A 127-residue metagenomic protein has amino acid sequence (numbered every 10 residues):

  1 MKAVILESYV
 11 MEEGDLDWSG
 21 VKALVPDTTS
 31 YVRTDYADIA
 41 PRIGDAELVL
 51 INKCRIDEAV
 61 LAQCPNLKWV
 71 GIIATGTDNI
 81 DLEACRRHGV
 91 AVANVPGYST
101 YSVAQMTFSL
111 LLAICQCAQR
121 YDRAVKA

Functional and structural regions predicted by a protein language model:
M1-A46: N-terminal glycine-/charge-rich "phosphate-binding" loop or analogous flexible N-terminal tail
E47-K126: Phosphate/diphosphate ligand-binding glycine-rich loop within oxidoreductases
